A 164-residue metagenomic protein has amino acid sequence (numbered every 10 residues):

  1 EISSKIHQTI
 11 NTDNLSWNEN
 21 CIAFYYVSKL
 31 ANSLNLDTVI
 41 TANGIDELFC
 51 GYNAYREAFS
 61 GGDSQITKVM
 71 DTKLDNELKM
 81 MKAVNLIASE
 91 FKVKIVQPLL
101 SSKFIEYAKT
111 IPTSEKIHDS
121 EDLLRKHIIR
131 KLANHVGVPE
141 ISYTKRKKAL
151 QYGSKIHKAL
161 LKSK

Functional and structural regions predicted by a protein language model:
E1-V136, L150-K162: ATP-dependent adenylate-handling active sites, centered on carboxylate activation for C-N bond formation
V138-K148: Conserved S-adenosyl-L-methionine
